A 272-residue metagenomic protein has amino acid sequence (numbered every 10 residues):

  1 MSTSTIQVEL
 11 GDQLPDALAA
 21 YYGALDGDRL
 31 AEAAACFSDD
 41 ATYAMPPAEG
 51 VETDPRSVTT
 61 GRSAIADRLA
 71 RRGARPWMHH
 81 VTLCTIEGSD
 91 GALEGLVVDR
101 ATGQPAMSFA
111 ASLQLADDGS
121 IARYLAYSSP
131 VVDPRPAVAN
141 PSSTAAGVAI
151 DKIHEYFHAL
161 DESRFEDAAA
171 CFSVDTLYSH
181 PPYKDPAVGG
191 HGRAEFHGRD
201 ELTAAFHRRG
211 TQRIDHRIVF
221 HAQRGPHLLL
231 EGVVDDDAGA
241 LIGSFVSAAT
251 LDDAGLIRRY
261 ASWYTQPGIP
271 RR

Functional and structural regions predicted by a protein language model:
M1-A35, D39, V131-A170, V174: Short, low-complexity N-terminal intrinsically disordered segments enriched in polar/charged residues
S2-E9, A66-V148, T203-R272: A beta-strand edge to alpha-helix "cap/lid" segment located at domain peripheries
V8, A24, P55-R56, S112 (+2 more regions): Short N-terminal micro-motifs specific to bacterial/archaeal maturation and metal-cluster initiation sites
G11, L30-S89, C171-R224: A solvent-exposed, acidic/Ser-Thr-rich amphipathic alpha-helical stretch
L18, R62-I65, I153, F165 (+2 more regions): A structural signal for well-ordered alpha-helical scaffolds and beta->alpha junctions
Y21-Y22, F37, Y43, F109 (+7 more regions): Aromatic side chains
R29-L30, E49, I121, R164-F165 (+1 more regions): Disordered low-complexity repeat/linker domains
